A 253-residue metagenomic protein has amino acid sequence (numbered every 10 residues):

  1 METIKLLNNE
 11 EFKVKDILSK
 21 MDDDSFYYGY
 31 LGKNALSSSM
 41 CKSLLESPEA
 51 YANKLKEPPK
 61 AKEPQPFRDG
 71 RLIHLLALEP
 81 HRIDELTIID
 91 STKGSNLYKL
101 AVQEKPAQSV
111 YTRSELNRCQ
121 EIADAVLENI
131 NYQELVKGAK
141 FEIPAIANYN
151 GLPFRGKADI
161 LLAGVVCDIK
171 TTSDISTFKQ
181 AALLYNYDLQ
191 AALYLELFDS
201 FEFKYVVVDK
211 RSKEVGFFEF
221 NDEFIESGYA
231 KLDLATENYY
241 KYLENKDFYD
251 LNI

Functional and structural regions predicted by a protein language model:
M1-R155, I253: Metal-dependent nuclease catalytic cores that hydrolyze phosphodiester bonds in DNA/RNA, characterized by
E2, L116, Q180-L183, L193-I253: Metal-dependent nuclease catalytic regions and adjoining charged, substrate-binding loops involved in nucleic-acid end
P59-K62, A107-Y111, S176-Y185, N221-E223: Short histidine-centered catalytic/ligand-binding loop motif
L72, L189-E196: Short amphipathic alpha-helical face segments that pack within enzyme cores and frequently flank/anchor catalytic
Y132-K137, A163-V166, E196-E202: Secondary-structure boundary elements
I143-A145, K170-T171, V207: Short, structured patches in soluble enzyme cores that scaffold and shape functional sites
L152, Y185-L189: Short, glycine/acidic-rich beta->alpha junctions
G156-F178, Y194: Conserved catalytic cores of phosphodiester-cleaving nucleases, focusing on short active-site segments
